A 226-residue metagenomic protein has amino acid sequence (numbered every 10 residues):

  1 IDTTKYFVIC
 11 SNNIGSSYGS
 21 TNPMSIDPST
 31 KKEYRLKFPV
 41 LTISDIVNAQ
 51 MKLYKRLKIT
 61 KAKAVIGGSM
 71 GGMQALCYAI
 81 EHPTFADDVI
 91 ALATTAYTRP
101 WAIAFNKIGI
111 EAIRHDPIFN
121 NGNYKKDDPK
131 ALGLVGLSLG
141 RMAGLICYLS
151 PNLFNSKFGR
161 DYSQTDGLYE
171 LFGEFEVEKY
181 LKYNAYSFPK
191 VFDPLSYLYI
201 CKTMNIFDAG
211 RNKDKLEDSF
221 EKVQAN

Functional and structural regions predicted by a protein language model:
I1-M73, I80, T84-K107: Gly/Pro-rich cap/lid or specificity-loop segments adjacent to the active site
S17, S150, M204-F207: A short secondary-structure junction motif
K37-L41, K130, L134, V191: Charge-dense, low-complexity intrinsically disordered segments
D45, L134, S138, F192-L195: Conserved active-site and cofactor/substrate-binding residues in soluble primary-metabolism enzymes
M51, G144, L198-C201: Non-transmembrane alpha-helical segments in soluble domains of secreted/periplasmic/extracellular proteins
K55, A79-I80, L216-E221: Short, flexible, glycine/charge-rich loop motifs used to bind or transfer phosphoryl groups or to couple energy/partner
A91-S187: Alpha/beta-hydrolase-fold enzymes
R160-N226: Alpha/beta-hydrolase fold catalytic core
